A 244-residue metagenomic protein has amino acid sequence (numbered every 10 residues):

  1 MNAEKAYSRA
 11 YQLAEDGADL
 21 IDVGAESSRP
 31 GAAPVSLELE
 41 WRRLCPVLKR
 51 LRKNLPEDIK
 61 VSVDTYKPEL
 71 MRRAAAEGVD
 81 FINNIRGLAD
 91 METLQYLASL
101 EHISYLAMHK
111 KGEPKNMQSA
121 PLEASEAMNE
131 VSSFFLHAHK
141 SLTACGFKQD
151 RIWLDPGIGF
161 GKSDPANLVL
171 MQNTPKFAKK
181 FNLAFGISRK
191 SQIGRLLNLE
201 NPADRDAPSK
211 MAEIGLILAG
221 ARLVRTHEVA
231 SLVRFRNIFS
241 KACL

Functional and structural regions predicted by a protein language model:
M1-R9, S28-P46, R50-L55, K60 (+4 more regions): Active-site-adjacent loop and "lid" segments of alpha/beta metabolic enzymes
S8-G24, A219-G220: Catalytic domains of carbohydrate-active enzymes, especially glycoside hydrolases
A14-E15, D19, L136-R151: Phosphate/pyrophosphate-binding loops at sites that engage ATP/ADP/AMP, CoA/4′-phosphopantetheine, polyphosphate
G157-G159: Short strand-loop junctions, especially beta-strand C-caps/beta-turns that link beta-sheets to coils or alpha-helices
